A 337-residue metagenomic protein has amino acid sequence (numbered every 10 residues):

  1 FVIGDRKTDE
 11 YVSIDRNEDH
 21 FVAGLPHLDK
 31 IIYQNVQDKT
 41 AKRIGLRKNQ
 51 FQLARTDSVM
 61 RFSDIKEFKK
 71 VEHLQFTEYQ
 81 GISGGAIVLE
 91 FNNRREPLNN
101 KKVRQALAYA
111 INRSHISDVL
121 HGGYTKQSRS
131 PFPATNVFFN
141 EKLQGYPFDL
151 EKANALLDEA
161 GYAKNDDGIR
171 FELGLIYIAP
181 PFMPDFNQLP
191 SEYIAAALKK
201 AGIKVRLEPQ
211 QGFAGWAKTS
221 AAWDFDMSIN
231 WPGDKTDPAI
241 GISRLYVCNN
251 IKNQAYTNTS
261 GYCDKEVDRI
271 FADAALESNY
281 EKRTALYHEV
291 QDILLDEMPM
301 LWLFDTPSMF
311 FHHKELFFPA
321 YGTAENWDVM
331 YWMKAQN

Functional and structural regions predicted by a protein language model:
V2-D5, D9-N17, V22, L98-A196 (+3 more regions): Append "and occasionally in soluble cytosolic enzymes with long acidic Gly/Pro-rich linkers
G4-S13, I32-R95, S114, D118: Extracellular/periplasmic solute-recognition and catalytic clefts
D5, V22-D29, K66-G84, E90-K101 (+5 more regions): Short, solvent-exposed loop/beta-turn-alpha elements that line the ligand-binding surface or hinge of extracytoplasmic
R6-T8, N17-D19, V36-D38, V59 (+7 more regions): Solvent-exposed coil/turn segments that connect beta secondary-structure elements in extracytoplasmic/periplasmic
T8, A160-K235, Y280, S308: Ligand/substrate-recognition segments at binding pockets and active sites
Q52-V59, D226-N230, W302: Paired acidic/hydrophobic, glycine-rich loop segments that form the ligand-binding mouth/hinge of periplasmic-binding
F271, A275, Y280-L295: Short amphipathic alpha-helical coiled-coil/interface segments
